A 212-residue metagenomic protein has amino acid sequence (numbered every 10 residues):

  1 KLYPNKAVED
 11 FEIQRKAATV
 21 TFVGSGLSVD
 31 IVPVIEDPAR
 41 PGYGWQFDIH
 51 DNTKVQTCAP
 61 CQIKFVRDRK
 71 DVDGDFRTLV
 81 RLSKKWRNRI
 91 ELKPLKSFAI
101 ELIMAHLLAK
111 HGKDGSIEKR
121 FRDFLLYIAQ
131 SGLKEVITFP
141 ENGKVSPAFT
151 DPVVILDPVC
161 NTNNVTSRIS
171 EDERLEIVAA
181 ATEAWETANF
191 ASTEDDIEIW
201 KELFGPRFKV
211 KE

Functional and structural regions predicted by a protein language model:
K1-G42: Conserved catalytic core of two-metal-ion nucleotidyltransferases
G26-L82, K144-P152, N161, K211-E212: Extended, alpha-helix-rich binding/interface surfaces that flank or overlap catalytic cores and mediate recognition
G74-S192, E198, K211: Conserved nucleotidyltransferase catalytic core and NTase-mimicking acidic/glycine-rich helix/loop elements in nucleic
F204-E212: Protruding loop/beta-arch "assembly-hinge" segments enriched in small, turn-prone residues
